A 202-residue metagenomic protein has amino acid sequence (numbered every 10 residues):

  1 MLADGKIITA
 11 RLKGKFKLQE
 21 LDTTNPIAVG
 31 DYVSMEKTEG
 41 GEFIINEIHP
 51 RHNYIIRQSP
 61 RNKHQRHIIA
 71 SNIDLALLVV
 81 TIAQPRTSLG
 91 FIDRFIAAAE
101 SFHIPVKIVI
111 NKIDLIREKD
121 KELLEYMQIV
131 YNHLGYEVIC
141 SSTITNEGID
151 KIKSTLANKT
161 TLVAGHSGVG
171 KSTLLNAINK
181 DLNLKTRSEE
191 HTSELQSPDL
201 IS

Functional and structural regions predicted by a protein language model:
M1-L89: N-terminal accessory targeting/assembly segments
G30, A99, L156: Residue-level signature of catalytic and energy-coupling elements of molecular machines, predominantly ATP/GTP-dependent
N72-V80, H103-I113, G135-S141: Conserved beta-strand/loop subsegment of P-loop NTPase cores
G90-P105: Histidine-anchored nucleotide/phosphate-binding helix
K112, H166, S188: Walker B catalytic acidic pair
L115-V169: Canonical P-loop GTPase G-domain recognition
K171-R187: A conserved segment at the C-terminal end of the G1
E190-S202: Single conserved hydrophobic/aromatic residue that forms the stacking wall/gate of nucleotide- or nucleobase-binding
